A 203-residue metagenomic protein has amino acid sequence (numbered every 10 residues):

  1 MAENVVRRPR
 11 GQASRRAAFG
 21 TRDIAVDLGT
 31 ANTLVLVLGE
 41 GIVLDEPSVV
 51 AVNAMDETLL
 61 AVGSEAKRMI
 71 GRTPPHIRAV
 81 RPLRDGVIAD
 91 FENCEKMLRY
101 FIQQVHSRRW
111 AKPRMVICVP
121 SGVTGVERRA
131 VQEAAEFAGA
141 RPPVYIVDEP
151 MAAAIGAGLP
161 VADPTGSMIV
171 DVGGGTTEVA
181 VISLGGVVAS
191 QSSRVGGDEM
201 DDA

Functional and structural regions predicted by a protein language model:
M1-V172, A180-A203: Nucleotide/phosphate-binding catalytic cleft detector across ATP-hydrolyzing and phosphate-transferring enzymes
T177: Change "...and in nucleic-acid phosphodiester-cleaving endonucleases..." to "...and in nucleic-acid processing enzymes
